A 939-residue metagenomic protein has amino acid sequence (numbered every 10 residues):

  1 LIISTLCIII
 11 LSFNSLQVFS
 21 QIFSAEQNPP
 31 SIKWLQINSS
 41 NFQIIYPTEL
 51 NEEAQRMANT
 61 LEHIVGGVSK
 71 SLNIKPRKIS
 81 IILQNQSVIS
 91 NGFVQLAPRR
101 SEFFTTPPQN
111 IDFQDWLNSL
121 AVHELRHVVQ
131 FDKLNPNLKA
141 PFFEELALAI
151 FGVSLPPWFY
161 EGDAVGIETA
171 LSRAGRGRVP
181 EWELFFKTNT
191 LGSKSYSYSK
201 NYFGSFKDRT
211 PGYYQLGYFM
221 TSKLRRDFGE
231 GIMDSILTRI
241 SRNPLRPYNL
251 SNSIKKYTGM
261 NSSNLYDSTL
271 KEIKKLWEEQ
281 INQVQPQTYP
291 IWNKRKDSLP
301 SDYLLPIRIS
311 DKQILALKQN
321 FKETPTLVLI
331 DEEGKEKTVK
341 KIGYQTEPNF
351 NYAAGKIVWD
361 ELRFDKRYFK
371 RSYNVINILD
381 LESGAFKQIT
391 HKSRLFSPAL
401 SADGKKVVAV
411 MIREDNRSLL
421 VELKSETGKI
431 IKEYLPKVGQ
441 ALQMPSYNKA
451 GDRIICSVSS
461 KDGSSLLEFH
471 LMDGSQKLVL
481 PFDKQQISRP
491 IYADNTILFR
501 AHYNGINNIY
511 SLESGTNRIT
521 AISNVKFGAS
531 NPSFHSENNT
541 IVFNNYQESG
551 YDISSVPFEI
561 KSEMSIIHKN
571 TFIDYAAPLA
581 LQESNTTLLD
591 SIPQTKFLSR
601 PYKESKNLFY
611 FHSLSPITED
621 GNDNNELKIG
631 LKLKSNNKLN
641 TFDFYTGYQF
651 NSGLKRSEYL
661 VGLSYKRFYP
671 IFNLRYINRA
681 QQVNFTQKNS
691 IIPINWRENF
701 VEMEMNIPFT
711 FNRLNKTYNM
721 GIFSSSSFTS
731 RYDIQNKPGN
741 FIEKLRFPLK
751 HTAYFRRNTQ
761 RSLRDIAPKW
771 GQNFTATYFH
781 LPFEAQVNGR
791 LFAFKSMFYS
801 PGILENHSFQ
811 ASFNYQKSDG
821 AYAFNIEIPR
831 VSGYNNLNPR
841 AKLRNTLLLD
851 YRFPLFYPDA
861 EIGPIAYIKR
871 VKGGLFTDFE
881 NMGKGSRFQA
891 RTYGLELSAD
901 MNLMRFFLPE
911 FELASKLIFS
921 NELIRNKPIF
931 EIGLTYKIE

Functional and structural regions predicted by a protein language model:
S20-I150, P156: Juxtacatalytic substrate-recognition/specificity segment
S24-P29, P98, D115-L120, V128 (+5 more regions): Acidic/His/Gly-enriched intrinsically disordered linker/tail segments that often contain short helix/coil "MoRF-like"
A25-N28, K33-Q36, I236-T238, R242-N349 (+2 more regions): Beta/coil-rich, acidic/histidine-enriched accessory regions frequently appended to metallopeptidases
G177, K318-L327, K341-E347, D360-V375 (+9 more regions): A flexible loop/linker signature enriched in serine peptidases of the S9 family
N282, P286, A501, I560-N673 (+1 more regions): Outer-membrane beta-barrel initiation region
I314-L315, I357, V407-V408, I454 (+2 more regions): Hydrophobic beta-strand positions that form the internal "hydrophobic ladder" of WD40/Gbeta-like beta-propeller blades
K366-R367, K526, S530, E548-G550 (+4 more regions): Outer-membrane beta-barrel translocator/channel fold
Q681, N689-I691, G739-V871, G883 (+2 more regions): C-terminal outer-membrane beta-barrel translocator/porin domains of Gram-negative envelope proteins and their
